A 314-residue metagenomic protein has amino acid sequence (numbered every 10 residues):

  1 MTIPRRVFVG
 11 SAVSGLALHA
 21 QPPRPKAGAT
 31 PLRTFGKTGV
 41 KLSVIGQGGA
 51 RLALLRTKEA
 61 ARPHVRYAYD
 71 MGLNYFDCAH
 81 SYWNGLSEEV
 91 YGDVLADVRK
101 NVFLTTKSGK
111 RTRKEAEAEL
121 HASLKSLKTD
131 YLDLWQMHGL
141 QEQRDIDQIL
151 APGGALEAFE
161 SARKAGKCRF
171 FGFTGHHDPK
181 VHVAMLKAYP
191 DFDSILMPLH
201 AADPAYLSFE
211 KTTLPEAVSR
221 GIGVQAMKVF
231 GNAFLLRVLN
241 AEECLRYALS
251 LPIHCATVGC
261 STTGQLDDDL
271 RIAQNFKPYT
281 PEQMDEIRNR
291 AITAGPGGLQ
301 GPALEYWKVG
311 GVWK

Functional and structural regions predicted by a protein language model:
M1-L16: N-terminal secretory signal peptides and thylakoid transit peptides that target proteins across membranes
H19-I45: C-terminal segment of N-terminal export signals and the immediately downstream linker at the start of the mature
F35, Q47, F76, Y91 (+5 more regions): Conserved, mostly hydrophobic/aromatic
G48-K58, K107-K114, L236-R237: Active-site mouth loops of central-metabolism enzymes
C78-V94: Glycine-rich, proline-tolerant flexible connector loops at the mouths of alpha/beta enzymes
G92-T105, E157-S161: Alpha-helix-loop-beta-strand connector modules within alpha/beta enzyme cores
R111-A201, A205-Q225: Glycine/proline-rich, positively charged, aromatic-decorated active-site loop/lid region on the catalytic face
T212-K314: Structured C-terminal cap/extension of enzyme domains
